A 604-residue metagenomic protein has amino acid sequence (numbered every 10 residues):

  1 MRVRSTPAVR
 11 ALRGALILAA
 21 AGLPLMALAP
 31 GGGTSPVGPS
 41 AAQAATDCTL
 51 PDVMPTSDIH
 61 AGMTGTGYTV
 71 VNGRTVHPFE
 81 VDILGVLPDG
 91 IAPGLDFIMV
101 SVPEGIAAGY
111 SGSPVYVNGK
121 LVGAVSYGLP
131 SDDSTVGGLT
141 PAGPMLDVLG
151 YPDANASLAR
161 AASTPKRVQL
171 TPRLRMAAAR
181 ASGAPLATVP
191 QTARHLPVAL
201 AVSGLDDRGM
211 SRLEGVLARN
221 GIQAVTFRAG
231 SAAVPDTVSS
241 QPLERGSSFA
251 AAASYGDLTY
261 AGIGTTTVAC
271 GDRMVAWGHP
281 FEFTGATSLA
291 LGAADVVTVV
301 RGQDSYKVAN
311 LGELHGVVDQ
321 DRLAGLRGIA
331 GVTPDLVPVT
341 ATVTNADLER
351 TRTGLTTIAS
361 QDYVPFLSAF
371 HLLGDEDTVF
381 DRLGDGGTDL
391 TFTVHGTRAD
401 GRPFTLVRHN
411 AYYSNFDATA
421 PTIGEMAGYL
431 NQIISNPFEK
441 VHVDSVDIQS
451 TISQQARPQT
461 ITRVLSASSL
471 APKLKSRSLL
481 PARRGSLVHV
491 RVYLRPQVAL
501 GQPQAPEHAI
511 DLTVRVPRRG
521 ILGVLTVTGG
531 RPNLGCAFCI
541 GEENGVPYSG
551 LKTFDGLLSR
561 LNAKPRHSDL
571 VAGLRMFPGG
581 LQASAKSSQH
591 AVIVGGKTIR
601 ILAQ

Functional and structural regions predicted by a protein language model:
R2-P39: Secretory targeting and sorting signals
P24, G38-Q604: Terminal presequence/propeptide segments associated with secretion/organelle targeting and zymogen/polyprotein
